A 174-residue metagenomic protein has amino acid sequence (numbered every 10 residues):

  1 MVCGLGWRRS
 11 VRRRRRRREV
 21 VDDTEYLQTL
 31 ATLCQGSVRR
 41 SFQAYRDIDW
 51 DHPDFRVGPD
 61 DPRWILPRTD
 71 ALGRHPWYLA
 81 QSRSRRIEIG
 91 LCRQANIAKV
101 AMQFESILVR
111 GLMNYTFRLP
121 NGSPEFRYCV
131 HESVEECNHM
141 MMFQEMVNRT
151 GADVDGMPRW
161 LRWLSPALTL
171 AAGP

Functional and structural regions predicted by a protein language model:
V2-R127, R149-G156, W160-W163: Terminal targeting/low-complexity segments that flank the catalytic cores of oxidoreductases
A101-E105, V109, E132-V147, P174: Alpha-helical transition-metal enzyme core signature, strongest for iron centers
M140, Q144-P174: Active-site-adjacent scaffolding segments
